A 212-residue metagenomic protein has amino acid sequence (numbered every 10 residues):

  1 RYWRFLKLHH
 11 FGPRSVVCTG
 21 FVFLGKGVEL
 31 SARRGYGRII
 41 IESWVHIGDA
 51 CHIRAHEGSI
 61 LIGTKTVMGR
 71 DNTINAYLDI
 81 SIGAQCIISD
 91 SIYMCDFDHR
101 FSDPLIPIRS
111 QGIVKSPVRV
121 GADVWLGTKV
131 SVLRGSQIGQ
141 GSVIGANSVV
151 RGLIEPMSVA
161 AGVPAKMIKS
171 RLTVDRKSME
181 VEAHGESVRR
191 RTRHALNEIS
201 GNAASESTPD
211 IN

Functional and structural regions predicted by a protein language model:
R1-R14, T19-G20, Q85, S91-I92 (+8 more regions): Terminal amphipathic alpha-helical/low-complexity segments used for targeting or macromolecular assembly
L24-S136, V163, R171-L172: Flexible, glycine/small-residue-enriched loop-and-beta-strand segment within the central core of proteins
G127, L133, G145, V150-R151: Short hydrophobic beta-strand segments in globular cytosolic domains
